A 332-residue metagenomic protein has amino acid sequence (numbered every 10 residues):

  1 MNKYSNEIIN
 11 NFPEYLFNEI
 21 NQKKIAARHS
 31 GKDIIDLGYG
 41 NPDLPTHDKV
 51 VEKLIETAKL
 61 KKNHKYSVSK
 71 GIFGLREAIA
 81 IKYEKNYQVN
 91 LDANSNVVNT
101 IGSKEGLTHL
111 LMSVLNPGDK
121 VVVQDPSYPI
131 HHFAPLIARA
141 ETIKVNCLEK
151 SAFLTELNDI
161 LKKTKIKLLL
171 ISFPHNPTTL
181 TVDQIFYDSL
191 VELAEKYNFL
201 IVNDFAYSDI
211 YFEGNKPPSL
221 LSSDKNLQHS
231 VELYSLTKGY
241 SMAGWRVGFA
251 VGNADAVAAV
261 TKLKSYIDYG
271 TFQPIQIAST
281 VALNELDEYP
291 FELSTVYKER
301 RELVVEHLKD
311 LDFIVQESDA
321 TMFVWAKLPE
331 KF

Functional and structural regions predicted by a protein language model:
K3-G102, H109, A282-E285: N-terminal small-domain helix-loop-helix segment of the aminotransferase-like
A93, M112-F173, Q184: PLP-dependent aminotransferase-like
D119, A140, K196-L200, L227-Q228: A short helix->loop->beta-strand "cap" motif at the edges of active sites that frequently abuts
L148-N215: Active-site phosphate-binding strand-loop segment of PLP-dependent enzymes
S222-A259, T271: Active-site PLP attachment segment
G252, N284, M322-F332: Conserved PLP-binding active-site segment of the aspartate aminotransferase-like
V260-I267, A282-E306: Structural signature of PLP-dependent enzymes
T280, V296-V305, V315-L328: Conserved glycine-rich beta-strand-loop-beta hairpin in the small C-terminal domain of fold type I
